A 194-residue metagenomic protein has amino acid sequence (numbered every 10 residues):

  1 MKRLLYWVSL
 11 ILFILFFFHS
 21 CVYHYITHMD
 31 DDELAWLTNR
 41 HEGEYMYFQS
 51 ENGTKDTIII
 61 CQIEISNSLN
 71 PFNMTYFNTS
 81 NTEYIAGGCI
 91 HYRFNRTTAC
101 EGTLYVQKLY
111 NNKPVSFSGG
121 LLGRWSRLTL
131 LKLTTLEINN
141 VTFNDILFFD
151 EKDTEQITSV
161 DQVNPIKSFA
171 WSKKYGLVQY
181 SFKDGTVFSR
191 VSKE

Functional and structural regions predicted by a protein language model:
M1-C21: Sec-dependent bacterial lipoprotein signal peptides
V22-E194: Conserved functional acidic sites
